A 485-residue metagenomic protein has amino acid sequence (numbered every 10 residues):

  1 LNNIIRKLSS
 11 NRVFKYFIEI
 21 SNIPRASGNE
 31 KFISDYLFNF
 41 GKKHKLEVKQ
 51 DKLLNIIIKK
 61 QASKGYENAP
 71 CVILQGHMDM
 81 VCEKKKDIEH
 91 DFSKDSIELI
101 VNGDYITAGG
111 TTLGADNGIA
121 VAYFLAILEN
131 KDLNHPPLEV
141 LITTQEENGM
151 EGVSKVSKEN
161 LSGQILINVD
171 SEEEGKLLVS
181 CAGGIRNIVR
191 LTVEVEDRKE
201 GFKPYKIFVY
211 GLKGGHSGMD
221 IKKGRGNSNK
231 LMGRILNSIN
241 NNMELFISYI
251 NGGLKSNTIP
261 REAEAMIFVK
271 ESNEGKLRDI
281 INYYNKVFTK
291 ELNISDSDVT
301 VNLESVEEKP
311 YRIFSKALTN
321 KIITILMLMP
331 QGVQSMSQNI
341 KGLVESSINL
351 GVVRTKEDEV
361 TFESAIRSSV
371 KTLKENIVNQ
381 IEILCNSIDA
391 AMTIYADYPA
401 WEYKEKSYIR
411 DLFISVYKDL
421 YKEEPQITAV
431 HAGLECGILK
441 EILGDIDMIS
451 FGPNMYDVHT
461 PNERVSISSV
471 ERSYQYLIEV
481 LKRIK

Functional and structural regions predicted by a protein language model:
I4-D104: Acidic/His- and Gly-rich active-site-bordering loop/insert found across diverse amide/peptide-bond hydrolases
P24, D104-T107, E147-N148, V153-R367: Midchain, well-structured core segments that form catalytic/ion-binding scaffolds
Y66-P137, I142-N148, V153-Q164, T319 (+4 more regions): Active-site metal-coordination/substrate-binding segment of hydrolases, especially metallo-dependent peptidases
M78-M80, L141-G149, S171-E174, K213 (+2 more regions): Acidic, glycine-rich active-site loops and adjacent beta-strand->loop/helix elements that engage anionic groups
E159, R225-N242, S272-E274, N320-M327 (+4 more regions): His/Asp/Glu-rich mid-to-C-terminal helical/loop segments that flank catalytic regions of hydrolases
D220, N227-N229, R234-I250, A391 (+1 more regions): Active-site-adjacent substrate-binding region of metalloamidase/peptidase-like peptide-processing proteins
Q338-K341, E345-V360, A365, Y421-E479: Zn-dependent metallopeptidase/amidohydrolase metal-coordination segment
L343-T428, A432: Substrate-recognition/cap regions that form aromatic- and gly/pro-loop-enriched pockets for small-molecule ligands
